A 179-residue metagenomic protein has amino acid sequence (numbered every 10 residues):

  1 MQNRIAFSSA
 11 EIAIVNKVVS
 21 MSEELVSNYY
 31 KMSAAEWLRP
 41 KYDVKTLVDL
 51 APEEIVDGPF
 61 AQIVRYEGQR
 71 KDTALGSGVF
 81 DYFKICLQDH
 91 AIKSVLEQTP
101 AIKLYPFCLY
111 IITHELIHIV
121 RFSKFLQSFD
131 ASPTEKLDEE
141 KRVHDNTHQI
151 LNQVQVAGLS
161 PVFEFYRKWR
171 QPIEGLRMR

Functional and structural regions predicted by a protein language model:
M1-S77: A metal-dependent hydrolase signature that marks the N-terminal structural subdomain at the beginning of catalytic folds
Q2-F7, I12, N16-V19, N152-R179: Long, well-structured alpha-helical subdomains associated with metal-dependent extracellular/ecto-lumenal hydrolases
E24, N28, H118, Q149-N152: A generic structural signal for well-ordered alpha-helical segments enriched in polar/charged residues
K31, R121, N152-V156: A generic secondary-structure boundary signal that marks alpha-helix termini
G58-P106: Active-site scaffold of zinc-dependent metalloenzymes
S94, I102-F107, R121-Q149: Post-HEXXH active-site segment of zinc metalloproteases
I111, E115-S123: Catalytic glutamate of the conserved HExxH
